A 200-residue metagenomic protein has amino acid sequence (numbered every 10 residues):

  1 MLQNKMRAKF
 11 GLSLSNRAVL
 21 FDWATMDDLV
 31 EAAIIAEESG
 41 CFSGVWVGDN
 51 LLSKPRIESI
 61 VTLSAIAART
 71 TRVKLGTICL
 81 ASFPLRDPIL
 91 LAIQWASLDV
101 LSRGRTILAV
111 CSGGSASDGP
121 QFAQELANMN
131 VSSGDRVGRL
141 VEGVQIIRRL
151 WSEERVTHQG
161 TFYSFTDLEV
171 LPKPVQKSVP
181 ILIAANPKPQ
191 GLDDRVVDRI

Functional and structural regions predicted by a protein language model:
M1-R69, K74, V179: N-terminal beta1-alpha1-beta2 module of alpha/beta enzyme domains
N4-A24, P84-T157: Flexible, glycine-rich active-site loops centered on histidine and acidic residues that chelate a metal or position
L12-D27, C79-P88, S178-D194: Active-site mouth loops of central-metabolism enzymes
N16-A18, D49-L52, A81-F83, S112-A116 (+2 more regions): Active-site-proximal loop/turn and secondary-structure-junction residues that shape catalytic pockets, frequently
C41, R69-R72, S102, V196-I200: Glycine-enriched alpha-helix->loop->beta-strand junction motifs that scaffold or abut catalytic
E58-L63, I93, F165-L168: Alpha-helical scaffolding within the catalytic cores of extracellular/periplasmic polymer-degrading hydrolases
V131, Y163-V170, A185-R195: Active-site glycine-rich loop that binds ribose-phosphate moieties when present
